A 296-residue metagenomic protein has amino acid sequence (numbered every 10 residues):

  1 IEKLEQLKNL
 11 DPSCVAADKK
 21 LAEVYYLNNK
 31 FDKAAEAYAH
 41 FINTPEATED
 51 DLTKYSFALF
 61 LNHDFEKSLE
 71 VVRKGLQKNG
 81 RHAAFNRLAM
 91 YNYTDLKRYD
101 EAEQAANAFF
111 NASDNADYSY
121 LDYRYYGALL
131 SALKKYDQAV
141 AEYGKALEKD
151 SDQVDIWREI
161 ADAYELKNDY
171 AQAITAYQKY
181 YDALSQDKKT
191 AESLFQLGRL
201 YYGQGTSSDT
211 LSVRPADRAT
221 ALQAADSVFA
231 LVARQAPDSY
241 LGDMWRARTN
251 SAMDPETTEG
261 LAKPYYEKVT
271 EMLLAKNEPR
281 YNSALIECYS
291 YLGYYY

Functional and structural regions predicted by a protein language model:
I1-Y296: Alpha-solenoid helical repeat scaffolds
